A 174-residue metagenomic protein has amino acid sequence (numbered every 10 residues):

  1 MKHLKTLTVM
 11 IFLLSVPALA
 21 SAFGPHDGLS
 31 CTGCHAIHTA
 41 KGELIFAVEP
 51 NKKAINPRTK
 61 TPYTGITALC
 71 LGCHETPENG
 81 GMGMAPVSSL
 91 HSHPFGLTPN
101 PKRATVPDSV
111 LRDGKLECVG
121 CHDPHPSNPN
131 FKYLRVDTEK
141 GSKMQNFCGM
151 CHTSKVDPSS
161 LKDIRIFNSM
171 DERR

Functional and structural regions predicted by a protein language model:
M1-T8: Bacterial N-terminal signal peptides that target proteins for export
M10-L13: Short, linear, compositionally biased motifs with a strong N-terminal bias
S15-L19: N-terminal signal peptide c-region/cleavage motif recognized by signal peptidases
S21-D113, V119-R174: Flexible linker/context regions in extracytoplasmic redox proteins
